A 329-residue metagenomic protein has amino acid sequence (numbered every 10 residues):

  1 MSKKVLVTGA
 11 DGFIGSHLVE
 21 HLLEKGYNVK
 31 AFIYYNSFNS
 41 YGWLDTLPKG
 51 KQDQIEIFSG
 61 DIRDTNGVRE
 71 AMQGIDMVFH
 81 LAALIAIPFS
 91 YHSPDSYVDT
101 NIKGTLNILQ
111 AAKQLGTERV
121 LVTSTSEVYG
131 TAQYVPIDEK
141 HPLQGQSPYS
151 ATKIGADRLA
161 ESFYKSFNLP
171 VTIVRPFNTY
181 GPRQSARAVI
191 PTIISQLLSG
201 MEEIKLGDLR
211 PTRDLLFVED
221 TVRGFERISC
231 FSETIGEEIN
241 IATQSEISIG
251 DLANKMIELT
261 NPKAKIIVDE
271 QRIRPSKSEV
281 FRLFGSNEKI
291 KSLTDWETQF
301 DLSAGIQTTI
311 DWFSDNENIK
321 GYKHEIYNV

Functional and structural regions predicted by a protein language model:
M1-T179, I249, T308, W312-F313 (+3 more regions): N-terminal Rossmann-like NAD(P)+-binding domain of SDR-like oxidoreductases, especially those catalyzing
L18, I193, F225-S229, A253-M256 (+2 more regions): Hydrophobic "lid"/C-terminal helical patch of Rossmann-like NAD(P)-dependent dehydrogenase/epimerase domains
K49-I55, F167-P170, I194-K205, F231 (+2 more regions): A short C-terminal helix-loop "cap" of Rossmann-like NAD(P)-dependent dehydrogenase/epimerase domains
R63, H92, T100-K103, S147 (+7 more regions): Residue-level signal for the nucleotide or nucleotide-sugar donor/cofactor binding architecture
E70-A71, A111, Q196, G224 (+1 more regions): CheY-like receiver
I154, T179-T192, S199-E202, V218-E219 (+3 more regions): Glycine/proline-rich active-site loop of Rossmann-fold NAD(P)-dependent oxidoreductases
P182-R187, R210-V222, E238-E258, R274 (+2 more regions): Substrate-binding strand-loop-helix patch in Rossmann-like NAD(P)-dependent oxidoreductase/epimerase domains
D208, G236-I239, G250-A253, N261-R282 (+1 more regions): C-terminal "lid/loop" region of Rossmann-like NAD(P)-dependent oxidoreductases
